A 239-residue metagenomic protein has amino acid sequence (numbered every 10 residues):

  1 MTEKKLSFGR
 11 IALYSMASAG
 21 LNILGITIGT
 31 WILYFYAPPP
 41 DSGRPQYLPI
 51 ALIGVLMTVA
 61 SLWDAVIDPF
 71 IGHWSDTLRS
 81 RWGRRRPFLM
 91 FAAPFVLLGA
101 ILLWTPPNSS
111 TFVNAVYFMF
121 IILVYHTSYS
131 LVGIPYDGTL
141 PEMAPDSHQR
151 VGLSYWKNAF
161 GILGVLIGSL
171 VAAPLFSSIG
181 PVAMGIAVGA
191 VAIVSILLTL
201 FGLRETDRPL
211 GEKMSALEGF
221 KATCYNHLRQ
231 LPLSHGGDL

Functional and structural regions predicted by a protein language model:
M1-L239: Membrane-embedded alpha-helical bundles of multi-pass transporters/translocases, especially carrier/permease families
